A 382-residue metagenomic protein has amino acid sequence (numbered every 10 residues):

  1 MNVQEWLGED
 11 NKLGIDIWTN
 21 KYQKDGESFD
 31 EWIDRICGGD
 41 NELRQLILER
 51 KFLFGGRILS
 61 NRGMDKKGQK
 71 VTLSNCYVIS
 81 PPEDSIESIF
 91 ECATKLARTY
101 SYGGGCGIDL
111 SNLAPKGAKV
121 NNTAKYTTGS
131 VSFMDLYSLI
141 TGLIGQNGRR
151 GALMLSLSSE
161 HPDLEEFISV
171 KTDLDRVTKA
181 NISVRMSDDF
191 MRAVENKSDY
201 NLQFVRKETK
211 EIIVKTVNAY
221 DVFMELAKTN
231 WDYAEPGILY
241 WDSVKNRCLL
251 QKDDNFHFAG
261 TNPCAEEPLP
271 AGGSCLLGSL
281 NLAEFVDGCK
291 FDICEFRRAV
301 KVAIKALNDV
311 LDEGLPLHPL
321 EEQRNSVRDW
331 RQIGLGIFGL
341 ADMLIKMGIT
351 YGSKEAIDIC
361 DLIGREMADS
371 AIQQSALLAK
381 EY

Functional and structural regions predicted by a protein language model:
M1-Y382: Extended catalytic cores of very large enzyme megasubunits
